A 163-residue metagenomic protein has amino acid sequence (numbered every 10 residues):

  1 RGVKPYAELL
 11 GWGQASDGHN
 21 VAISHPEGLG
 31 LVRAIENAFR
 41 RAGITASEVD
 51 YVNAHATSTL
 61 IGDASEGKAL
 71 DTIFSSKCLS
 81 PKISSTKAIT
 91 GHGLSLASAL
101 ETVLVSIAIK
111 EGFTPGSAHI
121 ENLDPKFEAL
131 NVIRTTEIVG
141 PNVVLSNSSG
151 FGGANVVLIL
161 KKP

Functional and structural regions predicted by a protein language model:
R1, A97-P163: Conserved beta-strand-centric core segments of catalytic alpha/beta enzyme folds
R1-A42, D50-Y51: Condensing-enzyme catalytic core mediating Claisen C-C bond formation in acyl metabolism
K4-W12, S47-A54, P81-A88, G116-L123: Beta-strand segments within the central parallel beta-sheet cores of soluble alpha/beta enzyme folds
L9, V49, A54-H55, E66 (+2 more regions): Conserved small-residue
P26-G30, S65-K77, K161-P163: A glycine- and small-aliphatic-rich helix-loop capping segment at beta-alpha/alpha-beta transitions that lines
A34-A42, A69, I73, V105: Stable alpha-helical structural segments in soluble proteins, enriched in small hydrophobic residues
T57-T59, A88-S95, S148-N155: Glycine-rich phosphate/pyrophosphate-binding beta-alpha loops
G67-A99: Conserved catalytic cysteine-centered active-site region of acyl-thioester-dependent Claisen-condensing enzymes
